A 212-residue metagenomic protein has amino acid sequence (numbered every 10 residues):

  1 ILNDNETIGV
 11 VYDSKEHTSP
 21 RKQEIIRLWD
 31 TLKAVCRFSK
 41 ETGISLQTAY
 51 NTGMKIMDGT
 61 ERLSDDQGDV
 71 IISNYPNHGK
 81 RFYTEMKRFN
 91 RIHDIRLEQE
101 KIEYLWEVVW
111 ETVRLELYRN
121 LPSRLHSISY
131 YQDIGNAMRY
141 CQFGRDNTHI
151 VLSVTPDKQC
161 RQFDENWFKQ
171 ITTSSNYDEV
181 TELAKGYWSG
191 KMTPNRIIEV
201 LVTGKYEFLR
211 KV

Functional and structural regions predicted by a protein language model:
L2-E103, R124-H126, G135-T148, T155-V212: Conserved NAD+-utilizing ADP-ribose enzyme module
I102-L125: Short linear interaction motifs
